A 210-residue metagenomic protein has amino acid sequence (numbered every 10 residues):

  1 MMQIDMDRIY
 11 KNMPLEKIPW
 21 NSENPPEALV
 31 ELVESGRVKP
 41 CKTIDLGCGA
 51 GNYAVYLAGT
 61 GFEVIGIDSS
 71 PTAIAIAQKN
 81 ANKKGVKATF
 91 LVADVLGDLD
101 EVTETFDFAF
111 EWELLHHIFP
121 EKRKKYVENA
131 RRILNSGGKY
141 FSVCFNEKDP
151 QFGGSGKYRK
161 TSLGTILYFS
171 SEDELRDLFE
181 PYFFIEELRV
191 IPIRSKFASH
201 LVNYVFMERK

Functional and structural regions predicted by a protein language model:
M1-I44, A50-V102, I118-N129, K139-K210: Class I (Rossmann-like) S-adenosyl-L-methionine-dependent methyltransferase catalytic domain, capturing the SAM-binding
F110: A conserved beta-strand element that flanks and buttresses the S-adenosyl-L-methionine
E113-H117: Short catalytic micro-motifs in class I SAM-dependent methyltransferases
R132: Short, conserved loop/helix-junction motifs that constitute active-site signature segments in enzyme catalytic cores
